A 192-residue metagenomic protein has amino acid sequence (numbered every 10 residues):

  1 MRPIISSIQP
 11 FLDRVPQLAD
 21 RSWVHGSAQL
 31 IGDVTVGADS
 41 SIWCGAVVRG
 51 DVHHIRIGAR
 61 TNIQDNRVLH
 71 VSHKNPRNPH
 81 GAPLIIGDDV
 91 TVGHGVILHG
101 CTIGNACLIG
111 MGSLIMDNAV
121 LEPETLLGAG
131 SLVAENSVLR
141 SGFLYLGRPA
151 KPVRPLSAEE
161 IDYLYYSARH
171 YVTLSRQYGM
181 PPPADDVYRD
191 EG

Functional and structural regions predicted by a protein language model:
M1-L18, D51, I57-L84, H94-G95 (+1 more regions): Glycine-rich hexapeptide-repeat left-handed beta-helix
R2-I42: N-terminal segments that cap or nucleate solenoid repeat domains
H25, G50-D51: Thr-Gly-centered strand-to-loop micro-motif
C44-A46: N-terminal beta-strand/beta-hairpin edge segment
T91: Short HxH-centered metal-ligating active-site micro-motif
